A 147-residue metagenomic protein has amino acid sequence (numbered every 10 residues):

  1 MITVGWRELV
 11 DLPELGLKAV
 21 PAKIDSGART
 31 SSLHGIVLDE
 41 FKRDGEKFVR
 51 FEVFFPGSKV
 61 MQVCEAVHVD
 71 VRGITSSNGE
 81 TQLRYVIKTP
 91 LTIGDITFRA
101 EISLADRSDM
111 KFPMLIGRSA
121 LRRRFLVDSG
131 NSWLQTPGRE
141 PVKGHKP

Functional and structural regions predicted by a protein language model:
M1-P147: Pepsin/retropepsin-fold aspartyl endopeptidases
